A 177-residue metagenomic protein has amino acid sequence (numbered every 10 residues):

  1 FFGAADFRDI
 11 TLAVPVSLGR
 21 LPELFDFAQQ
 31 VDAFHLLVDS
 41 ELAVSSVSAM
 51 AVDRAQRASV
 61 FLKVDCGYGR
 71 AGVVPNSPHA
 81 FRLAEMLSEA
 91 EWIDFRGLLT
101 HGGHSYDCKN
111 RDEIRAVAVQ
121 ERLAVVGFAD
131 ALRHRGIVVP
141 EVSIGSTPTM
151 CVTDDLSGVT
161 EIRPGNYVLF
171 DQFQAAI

Functional and structural regions predicted by a protein language model:
F1-R111: Active-site-proximal beta-alpha core segment in soluble small-molecule metabolic enzymes
S59, D65-I177: Active-site loop/helix belt of alpha/beta enzymes
